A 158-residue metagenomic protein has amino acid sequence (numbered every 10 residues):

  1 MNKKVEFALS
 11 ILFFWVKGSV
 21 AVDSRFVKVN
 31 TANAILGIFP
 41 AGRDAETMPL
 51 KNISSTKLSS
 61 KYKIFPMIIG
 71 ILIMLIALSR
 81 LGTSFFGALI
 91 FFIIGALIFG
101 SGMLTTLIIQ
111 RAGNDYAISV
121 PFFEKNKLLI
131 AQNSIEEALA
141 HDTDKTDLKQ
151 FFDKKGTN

Functional and structural regions predicted by a protein language model:
M1-A32, G42-D44, H141-D144, F151: Anionic N-terminal interaction surfaces
S19, A45-T47, A117-S119: Well-ordered beta-strand positions in beta-sheet-rich domains
A21, K28, P49, I108-Q110: Soluble periplasmic/extracytoplasmic beta-strand elements of cell-envelope proteins
V27-V29, R43-K61: Phosphoinositide-dependent membrane-docking surfaces
A32-A34, L58-K61, A112, P121: Surface loops and adjacent helix of pleckstrin homology
S54-M67, K149-Q150, G156: A short, charged
S60-L104: Alpha-helical transmembrane spans
S101-N158: Cytosol/matrix-facing juxtamembrane amphipathic, basic-hydrophobic segments adjacent to a transmembrane helix
